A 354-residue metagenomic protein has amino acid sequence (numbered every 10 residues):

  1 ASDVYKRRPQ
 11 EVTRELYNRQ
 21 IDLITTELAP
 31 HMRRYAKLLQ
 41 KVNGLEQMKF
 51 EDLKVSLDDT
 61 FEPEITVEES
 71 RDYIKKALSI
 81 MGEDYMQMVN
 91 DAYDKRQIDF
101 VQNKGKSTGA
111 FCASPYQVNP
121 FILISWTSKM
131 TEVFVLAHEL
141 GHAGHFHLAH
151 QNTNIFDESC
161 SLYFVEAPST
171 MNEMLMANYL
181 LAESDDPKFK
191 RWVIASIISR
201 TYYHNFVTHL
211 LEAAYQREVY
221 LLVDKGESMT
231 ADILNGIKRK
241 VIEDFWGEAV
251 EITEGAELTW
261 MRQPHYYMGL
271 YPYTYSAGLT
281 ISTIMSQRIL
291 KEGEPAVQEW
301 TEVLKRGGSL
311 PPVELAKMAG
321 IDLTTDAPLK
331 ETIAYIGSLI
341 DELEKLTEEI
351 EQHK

Functional and structural regions predicted by a protein language model:
D3-E15, L39-E51, L136, G144 (+3 more regions): C-terminal, non-catalytic "cap/extension" segments appended to globular domains
D3-F121, D322: Contiguous, non-catalytic segments that form substrate-binding/exosite surfaces or channel walls
K6-N18, L53-P63, Q117-M130, A149-C160 (+3 more regions): Glycine- and acidic
R19-P30, R34, E139, I233-K240 (+1 more regions): A non-catalytic, amphipathic alpha-helix used as a structural packing/dimerization or gating element in enzyme scaffolds
R34-E51, Q87-A92, N152-S159, L181-I194 (+1 more regions): Short, glycine/acidic-rich hinge or "gate" loops at secondary-structure transitions that mediate conformational
K76, I80-Q87, A113, H142 (+2 more regions): Conserved helix-loop functional segments at active or binding sites
T127-A149, S169, M174, Y215 (+1 more regions): Active-site recognition of the HExxH zinc-binding catalytic motif
C160-F189, I198-R200, H204, G278: Post-HExxH zinc-binding segment in Zn-dependent metallohydrolases
